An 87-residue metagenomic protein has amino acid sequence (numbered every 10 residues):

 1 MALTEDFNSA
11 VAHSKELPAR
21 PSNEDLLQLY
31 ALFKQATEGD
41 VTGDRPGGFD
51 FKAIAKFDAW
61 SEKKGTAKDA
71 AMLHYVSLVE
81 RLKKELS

Functional and structural regions predicted by a protein language model:
M1-S87: A charge-rich, low-complexity, intrinsically flexible signal that marks solvent-exposed coils, linkers, repeats
